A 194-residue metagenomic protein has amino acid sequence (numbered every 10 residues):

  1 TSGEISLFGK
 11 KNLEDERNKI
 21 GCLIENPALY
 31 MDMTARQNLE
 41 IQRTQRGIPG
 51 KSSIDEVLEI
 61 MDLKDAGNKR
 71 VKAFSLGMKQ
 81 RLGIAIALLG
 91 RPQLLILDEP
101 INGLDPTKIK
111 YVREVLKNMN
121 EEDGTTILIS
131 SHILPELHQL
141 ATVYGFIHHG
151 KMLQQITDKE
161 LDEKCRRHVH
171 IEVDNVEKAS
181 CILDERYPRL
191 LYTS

Functional and structural regions predicted by a protein language model:
S2-N18: Conserved ABC transporter NBD signature motif
E40, P49-A66: Conserved ABC ATPase "signature" region
I84: Hydrophobic anchor residue at the start of the ABC signature
R91: Conserved catalytic motifs of ABC-family nucleotide-binding domains
L95-E99: Catalytic Walker B motif of ABC-type/P-loop ATPase nucleotide-binding domains
R113-S194: ABC transporter nucleotide-binding domain
